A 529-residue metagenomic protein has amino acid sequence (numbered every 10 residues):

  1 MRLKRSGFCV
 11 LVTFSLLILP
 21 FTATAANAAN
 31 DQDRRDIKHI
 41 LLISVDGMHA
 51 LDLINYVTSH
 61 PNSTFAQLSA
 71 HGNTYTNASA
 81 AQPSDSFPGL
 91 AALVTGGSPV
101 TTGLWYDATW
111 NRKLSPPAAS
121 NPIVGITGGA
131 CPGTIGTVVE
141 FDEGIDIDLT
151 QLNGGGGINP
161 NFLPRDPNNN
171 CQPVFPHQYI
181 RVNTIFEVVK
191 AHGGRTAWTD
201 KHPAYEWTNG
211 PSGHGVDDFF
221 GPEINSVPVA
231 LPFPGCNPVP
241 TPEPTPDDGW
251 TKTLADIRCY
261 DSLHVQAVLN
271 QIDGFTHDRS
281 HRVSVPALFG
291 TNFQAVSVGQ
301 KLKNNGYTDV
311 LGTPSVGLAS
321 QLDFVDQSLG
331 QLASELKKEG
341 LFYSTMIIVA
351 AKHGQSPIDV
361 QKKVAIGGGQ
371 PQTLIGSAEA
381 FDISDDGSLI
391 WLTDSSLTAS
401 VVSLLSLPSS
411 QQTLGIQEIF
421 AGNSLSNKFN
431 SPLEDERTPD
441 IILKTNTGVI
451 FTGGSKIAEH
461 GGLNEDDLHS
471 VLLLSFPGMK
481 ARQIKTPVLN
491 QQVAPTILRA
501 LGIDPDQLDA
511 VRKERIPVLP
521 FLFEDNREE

Functional and structural regions predicted by a protein language model:
V10-P20: Bacterial N-terminal signal peptides
L53-L104, R195-A197: Short, structured active-site-proximal loop/turn typified by the sulfatase FGly-forming signature C/S-X-P-X-R
Y75-V94, T199-N209, Q294, V511-V518: Short, solvent-exposed turn/loop segments enriched in Gly/Ser/Thr/Pro and often Arg
V139-V239, L508: Catalytic-site neighborhoods of secreted/periplasmic enzymes that process anionic sulfate/phosphate groups
N161-R165, Q178-N183, A378-T496, A500: Active-site neighborhoods of enzymes that stabilize oxyanions during catalysis
H202-F220, I224, F275-V325, Q331 (+1 more regions): Active-site His/acidic residue clusters
F324-A365, G422, I497: Metal-dependent active-site segment of extracytoplasmic phospho-/sulfohydrolases and closely related
S344-S395: Acidic/histidine-rich catalytic neighborhood
